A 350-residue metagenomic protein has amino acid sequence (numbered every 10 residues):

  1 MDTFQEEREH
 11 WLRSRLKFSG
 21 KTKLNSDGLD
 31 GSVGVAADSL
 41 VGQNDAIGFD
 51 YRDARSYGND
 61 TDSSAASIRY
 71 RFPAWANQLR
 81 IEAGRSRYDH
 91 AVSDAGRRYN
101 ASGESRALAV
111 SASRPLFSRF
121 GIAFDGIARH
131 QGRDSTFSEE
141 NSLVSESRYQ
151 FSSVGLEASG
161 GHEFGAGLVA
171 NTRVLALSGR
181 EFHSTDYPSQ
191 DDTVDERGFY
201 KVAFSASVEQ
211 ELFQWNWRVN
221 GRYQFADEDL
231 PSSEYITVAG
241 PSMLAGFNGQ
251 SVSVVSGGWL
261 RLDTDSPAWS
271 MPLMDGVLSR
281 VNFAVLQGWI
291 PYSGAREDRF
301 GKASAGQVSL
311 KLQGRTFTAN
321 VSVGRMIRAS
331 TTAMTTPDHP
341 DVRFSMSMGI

Functional and structural regions predicted by a protein language model:
M1-E82, S118: Outer-membrane beta-barrel initiation region
E9-L16, Q43-D50, S86-D94, A107 (+6 more regions): Flexible, solvent-exposed coil segments and beta strand-coil junctions, predominantly the extracellular/periplasmic
H10-L12, L40-A46, W75-R80, F117-D125 (+4 more regions): Short loop/turn motifs that connect adjacent beta-strands in outer-membrane beta-barrel proteins
L16-T22, G31-V33, I47-D53, I81-R87 (+6 more regions): Transmembrane beta-barrel strands of outer-membrane/channel proteins
S19-K21, A54-S56, D94-Y99, T136-E146 (+4 more regions): Extracellular loop and loop/strand-boundary signature of outer-membrane beta-barrel proteins
L24-G28, N59-S63, A74, A101-A107 (+6 more regions): Transmembrane beta-barrel outer-membrane domains
G58-F164: Transmembrane beta-barrel wall of Gram-negative outer-membrane proteins
Q190-I350: C-terminal transmembrane beta-barrel domains of outer membrane proteins
